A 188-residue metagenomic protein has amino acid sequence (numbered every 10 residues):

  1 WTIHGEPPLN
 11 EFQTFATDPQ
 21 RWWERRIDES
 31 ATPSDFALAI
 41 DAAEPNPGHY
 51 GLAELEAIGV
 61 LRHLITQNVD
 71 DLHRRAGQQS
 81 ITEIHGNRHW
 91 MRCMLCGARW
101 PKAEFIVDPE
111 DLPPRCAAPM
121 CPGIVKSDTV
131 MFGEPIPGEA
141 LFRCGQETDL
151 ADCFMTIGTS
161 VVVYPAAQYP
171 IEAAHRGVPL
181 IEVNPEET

Functional and structural regions predicted by a protein language model:
W1-T188: Conserved catalytic core of sirtuin-type NAD+-dependent deacylases
